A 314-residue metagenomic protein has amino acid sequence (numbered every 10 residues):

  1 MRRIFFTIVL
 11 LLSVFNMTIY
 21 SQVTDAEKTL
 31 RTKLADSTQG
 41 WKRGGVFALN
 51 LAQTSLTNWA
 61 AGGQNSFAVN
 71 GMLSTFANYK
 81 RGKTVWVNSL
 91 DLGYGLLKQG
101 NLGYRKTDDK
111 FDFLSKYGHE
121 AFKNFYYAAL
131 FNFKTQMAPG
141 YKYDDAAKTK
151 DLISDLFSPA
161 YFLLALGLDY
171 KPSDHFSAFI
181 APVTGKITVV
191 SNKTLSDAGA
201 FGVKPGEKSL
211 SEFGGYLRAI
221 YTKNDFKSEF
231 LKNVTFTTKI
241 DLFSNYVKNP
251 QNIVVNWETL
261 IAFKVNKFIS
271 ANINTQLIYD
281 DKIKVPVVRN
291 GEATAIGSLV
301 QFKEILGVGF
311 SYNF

Functional and structural regions predicted by a protein language model:
M17-V46: Sec-dependent signal peptide cleavage junction
T32-W41, N78-W86, E120-A128, H175-A178 (+2 more regions): Short loop/turn motifs that connect adjacent beta-strands in outer-membrane beta-barrel proteins
R43-F47, W86-L90, Y127-F131, F162 (+6 more regions): Transmembrane beta-strands of outer-membrane beta-barrel proteins
G45, L49-L51, G71-Y79, F113-H119 (+7 more regions): Residues on the lipid-exposed face of transmembrane beta-strands in outer-membrane beta-barrel proteins
L49-S55, R81-K83, L92-K98, F133-P139 (+5 more regions): Transmembrane beta-strands of outer-membrane beta-barrel pores
N58-G63, L97-G103, K148-S154, F201-E207 (+2 more regions): Extracellular loop and loop/strand-boundary signature of outer-membrane beta-barrel proteins
K106-G214, A295: Outer-membrane pore/translocation modules
V300-F314: Outer-membrane beta-barrel "beta-signal"
